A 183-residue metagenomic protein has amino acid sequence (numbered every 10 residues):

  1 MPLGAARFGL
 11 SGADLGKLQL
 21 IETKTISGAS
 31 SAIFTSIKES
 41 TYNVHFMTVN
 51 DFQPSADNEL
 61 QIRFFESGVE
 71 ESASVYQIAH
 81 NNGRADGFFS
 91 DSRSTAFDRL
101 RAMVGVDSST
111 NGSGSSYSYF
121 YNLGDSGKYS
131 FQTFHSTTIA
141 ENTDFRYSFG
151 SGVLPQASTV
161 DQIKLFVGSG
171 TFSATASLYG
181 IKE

Functional and structural regions predicted by a protein language model:
P2-E183: Surface-exposed molecular-recognition determinants
